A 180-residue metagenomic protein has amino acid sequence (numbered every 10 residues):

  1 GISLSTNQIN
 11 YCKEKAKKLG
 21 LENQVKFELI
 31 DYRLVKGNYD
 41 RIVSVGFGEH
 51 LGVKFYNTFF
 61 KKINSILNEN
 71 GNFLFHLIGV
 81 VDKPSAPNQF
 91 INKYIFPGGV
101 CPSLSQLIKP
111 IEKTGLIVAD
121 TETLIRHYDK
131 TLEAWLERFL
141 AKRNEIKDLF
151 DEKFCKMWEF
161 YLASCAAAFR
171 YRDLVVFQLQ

Functional and structural regions predicted by a protein language model:
G1-L34: Class I SAM-dependent methyltransferase SAM/SAH-binding core
L21, L51-G52, L67-E69: Helix-to-beta-strand junctions that scaffold the AdoMet/dcAdoMet cofactor pocket in Class I SAM-dependent enzymes
I30-V43, D173: A short acidic, Gly/Pro-enriched loop at the edge of an enzyme's catalytic core that lines a small-molecule cofactor
L34, H50-L51: A short His-aromatic
S44-E49: Residues lining the SAM
Y56-F59, F75-L77, K83-P84: Serine-hydrolase catalytic core recognition
N57-N72: A short glycine-rich, Lys/Arg-flanked "PGG" loop and its adjoining helix->strand segment in the class I
I78-Q178: Substrate-binding/catalytic lobe of Class I Rossmann-like enzymes that use SAM or dcSAM, i.e., the mid-to-C-terminal
